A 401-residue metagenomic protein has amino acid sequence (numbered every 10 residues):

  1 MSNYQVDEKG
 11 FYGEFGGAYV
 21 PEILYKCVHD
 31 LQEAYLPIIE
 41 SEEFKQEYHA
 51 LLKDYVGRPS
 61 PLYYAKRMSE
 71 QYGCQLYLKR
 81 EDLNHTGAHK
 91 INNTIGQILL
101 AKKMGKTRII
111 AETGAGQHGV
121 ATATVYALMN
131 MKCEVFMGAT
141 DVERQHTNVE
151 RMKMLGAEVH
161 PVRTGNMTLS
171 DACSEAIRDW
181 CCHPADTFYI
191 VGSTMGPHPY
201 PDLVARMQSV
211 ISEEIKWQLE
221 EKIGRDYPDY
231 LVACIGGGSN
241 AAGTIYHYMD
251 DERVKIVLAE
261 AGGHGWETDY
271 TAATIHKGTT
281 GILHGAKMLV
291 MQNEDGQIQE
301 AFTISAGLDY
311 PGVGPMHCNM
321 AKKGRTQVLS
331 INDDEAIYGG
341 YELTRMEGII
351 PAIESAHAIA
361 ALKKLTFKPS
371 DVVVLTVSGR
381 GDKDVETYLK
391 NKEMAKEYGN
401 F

Functional and structural regions predicted by a protein language model:
N3-G16, H29-K106: Positively charged, low-complexity intrinsically disordered leader regions
R80-N93, I109-G119, G165, Q208 (+5 more regions): Active-site nucleophile and cofactor-binding loops and adjacent substrate-binding regions of central metabolic enzymes
H85, A101-G138, D226-N240, I256-A259 (+1 more regions): A short, small-residue-rich loop immediately preceding and capping a beta-strand
G87, I91-Q97, A111-M129, E143-H146 (+4 more regions): Short glycine/serine/threonine-rich phosphate/pyrophosphate-binding segments that cradle anionic phosphate groups
I110, H118-A176, W266-G278, D384-K390: Active-site-proximal loop->helix
S170-D179, D186, M195-V254: Glycine-rich ThDP/TPP pyrophosphate-binding loop and its adjacent helix/strand module within ThDP-dependent enzymes
C173-I177, C181-P199, R225, D250-R253 (+2 more regions): Active-site/ligand-binding loops adjacent to catalytic centers
I235, S239, G243, D333-E393: Claisen-condensing/thiolase-fold acyl-transfer catalytic domains that form or cleave C-C bonds in fatty acid
